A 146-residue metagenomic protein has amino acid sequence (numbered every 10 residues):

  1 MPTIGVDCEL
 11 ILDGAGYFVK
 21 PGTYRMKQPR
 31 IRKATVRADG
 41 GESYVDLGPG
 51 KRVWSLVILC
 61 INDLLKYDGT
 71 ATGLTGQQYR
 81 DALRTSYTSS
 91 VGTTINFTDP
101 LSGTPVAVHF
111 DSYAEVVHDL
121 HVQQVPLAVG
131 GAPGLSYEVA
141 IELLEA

Functional and structural regions predicted by a protein language model:
M1-A146: Extracellular/virion structural assembly segments
